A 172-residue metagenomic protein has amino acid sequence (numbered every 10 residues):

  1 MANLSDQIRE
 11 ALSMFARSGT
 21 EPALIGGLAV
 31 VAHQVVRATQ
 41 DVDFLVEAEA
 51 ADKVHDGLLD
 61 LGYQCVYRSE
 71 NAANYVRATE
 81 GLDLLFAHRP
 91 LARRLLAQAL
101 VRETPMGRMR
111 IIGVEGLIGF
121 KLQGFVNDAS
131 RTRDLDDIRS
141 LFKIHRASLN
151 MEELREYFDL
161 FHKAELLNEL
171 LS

Functional and structural regions predicted by a protein language model:
M1-S172: Compositionally biased terminal segments of proteins
